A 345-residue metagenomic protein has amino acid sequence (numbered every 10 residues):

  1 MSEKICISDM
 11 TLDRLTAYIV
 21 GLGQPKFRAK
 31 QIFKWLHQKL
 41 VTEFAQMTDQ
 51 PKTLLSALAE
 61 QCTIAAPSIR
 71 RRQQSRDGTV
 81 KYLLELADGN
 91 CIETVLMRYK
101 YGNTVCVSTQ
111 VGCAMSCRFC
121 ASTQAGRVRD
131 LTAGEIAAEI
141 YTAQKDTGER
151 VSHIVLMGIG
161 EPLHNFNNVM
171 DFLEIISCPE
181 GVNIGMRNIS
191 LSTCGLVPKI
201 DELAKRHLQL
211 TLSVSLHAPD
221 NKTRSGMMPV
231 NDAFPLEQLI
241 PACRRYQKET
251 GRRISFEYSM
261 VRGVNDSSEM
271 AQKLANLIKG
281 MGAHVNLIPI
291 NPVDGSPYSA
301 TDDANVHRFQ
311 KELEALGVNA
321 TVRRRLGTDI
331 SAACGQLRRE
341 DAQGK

Functional and structural regions predicted by a protein language model:
M1-I92, R244-R253, Y258-K345: Auxiliary Fe-S-binding modules of radical SAM enzymes
V80, I92, N103-V107, M115 (+1 more regions): Generic beta-strand structural signal
E85, M97-R98: Phospho-regulated, low-complexity intrinsically disordered regions of nuclear gene-regulatory and chromatin-associated
L96-M97, N168: Residue-level structural signal for beta-strand termini and adjacent loop
R98-E135: Canonical Radical SAM [4Fe-4S] cluster-binding loop centered on the CxxxCxxC motif and its immediate flanking residues
Q124-H153: Conserved alpha-helical substructure of the radical SAM core
Q144-H153, G158-A320: Conserved AdoMet/S-adenosylmethionine-binding subsite of the radical SAM
